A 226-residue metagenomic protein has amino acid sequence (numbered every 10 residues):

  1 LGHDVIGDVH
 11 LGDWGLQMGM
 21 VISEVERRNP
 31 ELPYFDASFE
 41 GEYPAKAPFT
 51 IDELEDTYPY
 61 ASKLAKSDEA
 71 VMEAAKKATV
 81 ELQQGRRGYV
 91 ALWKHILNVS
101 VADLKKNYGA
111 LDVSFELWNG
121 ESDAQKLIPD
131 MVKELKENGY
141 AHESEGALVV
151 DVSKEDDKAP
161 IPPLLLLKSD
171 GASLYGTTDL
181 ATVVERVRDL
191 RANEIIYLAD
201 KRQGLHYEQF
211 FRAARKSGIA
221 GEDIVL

Functional and structural regions predicted by a protein language model:
L1-L226: NTP-dependent nucleotidyl-transfer catalytic core
